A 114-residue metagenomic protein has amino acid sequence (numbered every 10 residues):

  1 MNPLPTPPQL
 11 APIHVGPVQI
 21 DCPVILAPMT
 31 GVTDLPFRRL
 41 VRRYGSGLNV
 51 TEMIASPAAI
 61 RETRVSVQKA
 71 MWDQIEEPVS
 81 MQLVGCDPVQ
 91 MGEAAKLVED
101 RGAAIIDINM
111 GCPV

Functional and structural regions predicted by a protein language model:
N2-H14, M29-A104: Glycine-rich, positively charged N-terminal anion/phosphate-binding segment
I20-D21, R39: Non-catalytic, substrate/partner-engaging modules appended to enzymatic cores
G102-P113: Short, flexible active-site-proximal loops enriched in glycine and acidic residues
